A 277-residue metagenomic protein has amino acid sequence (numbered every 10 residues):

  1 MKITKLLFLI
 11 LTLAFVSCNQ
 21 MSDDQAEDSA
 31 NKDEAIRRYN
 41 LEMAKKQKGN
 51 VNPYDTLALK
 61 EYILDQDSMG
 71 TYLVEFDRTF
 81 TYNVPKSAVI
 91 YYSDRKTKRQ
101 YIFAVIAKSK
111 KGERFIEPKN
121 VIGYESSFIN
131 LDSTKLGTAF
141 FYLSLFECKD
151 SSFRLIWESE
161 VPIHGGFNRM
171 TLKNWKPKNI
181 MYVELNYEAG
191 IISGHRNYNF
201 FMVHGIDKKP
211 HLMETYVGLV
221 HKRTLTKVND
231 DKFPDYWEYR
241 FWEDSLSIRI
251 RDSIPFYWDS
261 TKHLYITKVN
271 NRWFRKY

Functional and structural regions predicted by a protein language model:
K5-F15: Sec-dependent N-terminal signal peptides
N19-S22: Bacterial signal peptide processing site
E27-N50: Post-signal peptide N-terminal segment of mature Sec-exported envelope proteins
Y54-A58, Y62-F76, N83-K86, E158-T171 (+2 more regions): Repeat-based blade/solenoid architectures
K86-K111, T171-N179, T226-D230: Structural signature of eukaryotic scaffold interfaces centered on beta-propeller domains
K98-K135, N179-G190, P234-R240: Short beta-strand elements that form the blades of beta-propeller/WD-repeat-like and other beta-sheet-rich scaffold
R169-W175, L185-G190, G194-M202, K208-Y277: Short aromatic loop motif centered on NTY/YTY
